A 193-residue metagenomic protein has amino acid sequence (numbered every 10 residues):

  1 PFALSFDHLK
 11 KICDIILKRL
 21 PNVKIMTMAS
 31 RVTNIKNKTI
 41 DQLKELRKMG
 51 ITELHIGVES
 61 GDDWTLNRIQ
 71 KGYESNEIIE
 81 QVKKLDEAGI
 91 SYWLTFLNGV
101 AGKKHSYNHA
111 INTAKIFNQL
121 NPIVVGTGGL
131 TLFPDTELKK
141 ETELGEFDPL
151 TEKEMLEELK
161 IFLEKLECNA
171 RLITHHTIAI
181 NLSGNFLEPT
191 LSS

Functional and structural regions predicted by a protein language model:
P1-F6, L20-N37, I51-I78, I123-G126 (+1 more regions): Core AdoMet radical
F2-S5, V32-K36, G99-H105, F133 (+1 more regions): Short, small-residue-enriched loops and turns at beta-alpha junctions that line or gate enzyme active sites
L4, H8, D41, Q70-E77 (+3 more regions): Alpha-helix N-cap and loop-to-helix initiation/capping positions
D7-I12, I16, K38: Mid-domain alpha/beta scaffold segments of enzyme catalytic cores
C13-P21, L43-G50, K83-E87: Acidic (Asp/Glu)-rich catalytic clusters
N76-L138, E152-H176: Conserved C-terminal portion of the radical SAM core fold that forms the substrate/S-adenosylmethionine-binding
L138-E146: Short, glycine-/aromatic-enriched active-site segment of Class I SAM-dependent methyltransferases
N181-S193: Radical SAM enzyme core and accessory elements
